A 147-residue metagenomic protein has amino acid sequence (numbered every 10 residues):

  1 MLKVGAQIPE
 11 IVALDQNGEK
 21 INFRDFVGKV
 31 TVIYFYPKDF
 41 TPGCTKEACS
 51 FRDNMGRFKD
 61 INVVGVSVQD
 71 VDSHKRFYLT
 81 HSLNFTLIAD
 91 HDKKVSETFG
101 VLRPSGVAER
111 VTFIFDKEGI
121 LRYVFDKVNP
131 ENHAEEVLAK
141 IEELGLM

Functional and structural regions predicted by a protein language model:
M1-M147: Chalcogenol-based redox active-site neighborhoods
